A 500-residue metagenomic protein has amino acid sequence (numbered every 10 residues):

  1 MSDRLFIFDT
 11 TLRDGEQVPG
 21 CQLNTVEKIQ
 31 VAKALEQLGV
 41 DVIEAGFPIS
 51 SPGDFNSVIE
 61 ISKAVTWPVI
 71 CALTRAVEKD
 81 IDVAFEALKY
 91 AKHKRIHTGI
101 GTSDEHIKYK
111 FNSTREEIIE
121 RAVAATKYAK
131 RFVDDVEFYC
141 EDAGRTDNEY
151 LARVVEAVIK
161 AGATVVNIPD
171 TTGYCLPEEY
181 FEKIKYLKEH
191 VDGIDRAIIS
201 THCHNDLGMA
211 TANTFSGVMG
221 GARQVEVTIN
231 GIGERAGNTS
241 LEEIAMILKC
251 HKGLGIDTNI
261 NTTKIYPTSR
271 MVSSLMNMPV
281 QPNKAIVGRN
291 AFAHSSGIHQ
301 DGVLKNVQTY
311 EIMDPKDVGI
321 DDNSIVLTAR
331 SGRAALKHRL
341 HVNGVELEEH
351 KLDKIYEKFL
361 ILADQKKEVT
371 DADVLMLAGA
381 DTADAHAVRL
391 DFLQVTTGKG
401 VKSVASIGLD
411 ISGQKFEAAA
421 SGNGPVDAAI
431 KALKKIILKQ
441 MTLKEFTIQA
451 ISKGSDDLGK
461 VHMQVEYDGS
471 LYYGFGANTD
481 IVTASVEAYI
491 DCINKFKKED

Functional and structural regions predicted by a protein language model:
R4-L5, T11, M246, G253-A419 (+1 more regions): A mid-to-C-terminal "edge-of-domain" accessory segment
L5-I7, Q17-V42, F55-A64, E78-I199 (+1 more regions): Alpha/beta enzyme core
D14, V18-P19, F47-P52, S103-E105 (+5 more regions): Short, small-residue-enriched loops and turns at beta-alpha junctions that line or gate enzyme active sites
Q17, Q22, Q30-V31, E368-Y472 (+1 more regions): Non-catalytic terminal/interface segments that mediate subunit docking, oligomerization, and allosteric communication
L38, A64, A87, A91 (+13 more regions): Change "in soluble alpha/beta enzymes" to "in soluble alpha/beta proteins
W67, P169-T171, E226-E234, K249-T258 (+3 more regions): Short beta-alpha connecting loops at secondary-structure transitions that line or flank enzyme active sites
C175, F181-K305: Catalytic alpha/beta core domains of metabolic enzymes, predominantly
